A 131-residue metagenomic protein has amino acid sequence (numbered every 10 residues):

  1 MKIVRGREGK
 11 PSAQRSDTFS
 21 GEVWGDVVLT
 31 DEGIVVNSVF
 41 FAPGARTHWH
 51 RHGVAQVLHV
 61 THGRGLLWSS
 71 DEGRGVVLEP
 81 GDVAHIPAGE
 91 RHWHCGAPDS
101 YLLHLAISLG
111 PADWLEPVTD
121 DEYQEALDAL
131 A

Functional and structural regions predicted by a protein language model:
M1-I34, L115-A131: A short, N-terminal "cap"/entry segment at the start of jelly-roll beta-barrel domains of the cupin/DSBH fold
V35-H52, A88: Conserved short histidine dyad/triad with adjacent acidic residue
S38, R51, S69-D71, G96 (+1 more regions): Residue-level recognition of conserved beta-strand positions in structured domain cores
V39, L58, A84: Conserved GNAT-family N-acetyltransferase fold
R51, A55-P80, E90: A short beta-strand-loop-beta hairpin characteristic of the jelly-roll/cupin
L66, E79-P80, A88-D113: Ligand-binding loop in jelly-roll beta-barrel domains
G75, H104-E125: Anionic, Ser/Thr-rich low-complexity intrinsically disordered regions
